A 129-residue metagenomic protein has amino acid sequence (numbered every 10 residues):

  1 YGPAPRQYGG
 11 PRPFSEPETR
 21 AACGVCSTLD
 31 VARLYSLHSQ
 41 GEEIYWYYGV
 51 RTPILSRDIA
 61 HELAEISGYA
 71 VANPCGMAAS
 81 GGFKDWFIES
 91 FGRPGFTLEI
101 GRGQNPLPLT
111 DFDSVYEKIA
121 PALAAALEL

Functional and structural regions predicted by a protein language model:
Y1-I54, H61, T97-L107: Active-site/substrate-binding loop(s) of hydrolase catalytic cores
P17, A21-G24, I54-E62, A78 (+3 more regions): Extracytoplasmic/secreted proteins, especially bacterial periplasmic and envelope-associated proteins
V25-L29, E62, I66, A122-L129: Structured segments of extracytoplasmic/periplasmic soluble domains in secreted or envelope-associated proteins
D30-V31, G68, G92: Residue-level detector of structured alpha->beta connecting loops
G41-E42, Y69, A79-D85, R102-N105: Short Gly/Pro-enriched loop/turn and capping motifs at secondary-structure junctions
A60-G76: Short, flexible loop segments at boundaries between secondary-structure elements
C75-G95: Short glycine-rich, acidic/polar surface loops and turns
L107-L129: His/Asp/Glu-rich mid-to-C-terminal helical/loop segments that flank catalytic regions of hydrolases
